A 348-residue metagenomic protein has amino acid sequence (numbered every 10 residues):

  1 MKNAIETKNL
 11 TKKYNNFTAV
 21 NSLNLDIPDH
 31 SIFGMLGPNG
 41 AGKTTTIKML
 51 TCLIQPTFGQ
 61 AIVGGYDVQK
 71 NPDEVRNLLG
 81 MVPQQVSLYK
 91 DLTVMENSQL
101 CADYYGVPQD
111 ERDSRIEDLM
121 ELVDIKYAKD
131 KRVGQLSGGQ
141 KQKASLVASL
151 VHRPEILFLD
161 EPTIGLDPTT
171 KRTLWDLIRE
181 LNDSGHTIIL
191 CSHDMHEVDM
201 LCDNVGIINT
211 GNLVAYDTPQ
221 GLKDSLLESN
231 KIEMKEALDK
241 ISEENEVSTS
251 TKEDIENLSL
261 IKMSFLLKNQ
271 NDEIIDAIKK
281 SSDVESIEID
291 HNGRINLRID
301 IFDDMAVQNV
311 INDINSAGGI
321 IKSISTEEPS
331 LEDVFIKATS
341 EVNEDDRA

Functional and structural regions predicted by a protein language model:
M1-T11, E341-A348: ABC-family P-loop ATPase nucleotide-binding domain
A4-T7, K12-A215: ABC transporter nucleotide-binding domains
F58, E74, E96, E111 (+4 more regions): An acidic, carboxylate-rich microenvironment
R76, M120, K223, F335-I336: Conserved protein kinase catalytic domain
L79, A102, I178, L226 (+2 more regions): Hydrophobic aliphatic residues
T210-N212, Y216-D224, A237, T251: Conserved beta-to-alpha transition
E228-P329, D333, K337-A338, A348: Short, charged/small-residue-rich alpha-helical element at the C-terminal edge of ABC transporter nucleotide-binding
